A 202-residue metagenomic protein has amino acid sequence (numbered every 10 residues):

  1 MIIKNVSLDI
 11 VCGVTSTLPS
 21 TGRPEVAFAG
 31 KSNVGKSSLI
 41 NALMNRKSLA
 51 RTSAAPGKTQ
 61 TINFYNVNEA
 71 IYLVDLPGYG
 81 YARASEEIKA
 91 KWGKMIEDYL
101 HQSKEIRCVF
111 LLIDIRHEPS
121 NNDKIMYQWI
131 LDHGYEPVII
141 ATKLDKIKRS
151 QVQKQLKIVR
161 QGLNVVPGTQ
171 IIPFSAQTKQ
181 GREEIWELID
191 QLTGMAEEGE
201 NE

Functional and structural regions predicted by a protein language model:
M1-R83, G194-M195, G199-N201: Conserved G1/Walker A P-loop phosphate-binding module
I2-T15, K146-E202: Canonical P-loop GTPase G-domain recognition
G22-R23, L43, E86-K89, K124-Q128 (+2 more regions): Short, glycine/charged-enriched secondary-structure capping and boundary segments
L43-K47, L100, L163, I189: Hydrophobic aliphatic residues
K58, I71, G78-Y81, R116-E118 (+2 more regions): Conserved nucleotide-binding/hydrolysis micro-motifs of P-loop NTPases
N68-I106: Conserved nucleotide-sensing/catalytic segment adjacent to the nucleotide-binding pocket in NTP-handling enzymes
K89-G93, S120, R182: Amphipathic alpha-helical transducer elements in NTP-driven molecular machines
K94-T169: Conserved C-terminal guanine-recognition region of P-loop GTPase G domains, centered on the G4
